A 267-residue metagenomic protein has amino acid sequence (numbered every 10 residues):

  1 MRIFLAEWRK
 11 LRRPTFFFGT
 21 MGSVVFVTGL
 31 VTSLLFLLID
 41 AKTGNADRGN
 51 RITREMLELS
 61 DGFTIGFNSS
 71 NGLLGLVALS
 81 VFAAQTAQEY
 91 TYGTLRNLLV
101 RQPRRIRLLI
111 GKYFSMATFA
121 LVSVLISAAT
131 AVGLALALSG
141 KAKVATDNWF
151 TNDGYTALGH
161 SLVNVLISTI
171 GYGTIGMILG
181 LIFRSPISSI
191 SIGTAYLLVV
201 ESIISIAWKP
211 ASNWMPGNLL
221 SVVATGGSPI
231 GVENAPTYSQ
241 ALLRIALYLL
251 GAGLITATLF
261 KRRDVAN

Functional and structural regions predicted by a protein language model:
M1-F26, R184: Aromatic- and glycine-rich beta-strand/loop motifs that create alpha-glucan
I3, K209-I230: Short hydrophobic, aromatic-rich alpha-helical segments embedded in or entering the lipid bilayer of multi-pass
K10, A87, L98-V100, G176 (+1 more regions): Helix-capping/transition residues at the boundaries of transmembrane alpha-helices and the short helical linkers
F16-F17, R104-I106, I110, S185-S188: Membrane-helix interface segments
F17, M21-A84, L109-L181, S202 (+2 more regions): Secretory targeting signals
F26, L30-D40, F183-N218: Transmembrane helix segments
L79-I106, Y113, N267: Transmembrane helix boundary and interhelical loop/hinge segments in multi-pass membrane proteins
R244-N267: Junction motif at the cytosolic side of a transmembrane helix
